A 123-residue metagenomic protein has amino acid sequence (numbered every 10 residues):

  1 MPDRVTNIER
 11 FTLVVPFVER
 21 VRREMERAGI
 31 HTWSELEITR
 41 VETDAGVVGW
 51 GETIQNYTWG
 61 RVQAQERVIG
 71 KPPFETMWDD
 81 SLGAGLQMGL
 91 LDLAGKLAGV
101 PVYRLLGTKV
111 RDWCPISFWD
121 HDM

Functional and structural regions predicted by a protein language model:
M1-W50, I54: Structured beta-strand/loop patches that form or line metal/cofactor-binding pockets in enzymes
I8-E9, R40-K109: Metal- or metallocofactor-binding catalytic centers and their adjacent structured scaffolds across diverse enzyme
T12-V15, K109, M123: Residue-level detector of flexible, active-site-proximal loop/helix-junction positions within diverse enzyme catalytic
A28-I30, Q63, V68, D120: Juxtamembrane helix-loop transition sites at the ends of transmembrane segments in multi-pass membrane proteins
D112-M123: Active-site mouth loops of central-metabolism enzymes
